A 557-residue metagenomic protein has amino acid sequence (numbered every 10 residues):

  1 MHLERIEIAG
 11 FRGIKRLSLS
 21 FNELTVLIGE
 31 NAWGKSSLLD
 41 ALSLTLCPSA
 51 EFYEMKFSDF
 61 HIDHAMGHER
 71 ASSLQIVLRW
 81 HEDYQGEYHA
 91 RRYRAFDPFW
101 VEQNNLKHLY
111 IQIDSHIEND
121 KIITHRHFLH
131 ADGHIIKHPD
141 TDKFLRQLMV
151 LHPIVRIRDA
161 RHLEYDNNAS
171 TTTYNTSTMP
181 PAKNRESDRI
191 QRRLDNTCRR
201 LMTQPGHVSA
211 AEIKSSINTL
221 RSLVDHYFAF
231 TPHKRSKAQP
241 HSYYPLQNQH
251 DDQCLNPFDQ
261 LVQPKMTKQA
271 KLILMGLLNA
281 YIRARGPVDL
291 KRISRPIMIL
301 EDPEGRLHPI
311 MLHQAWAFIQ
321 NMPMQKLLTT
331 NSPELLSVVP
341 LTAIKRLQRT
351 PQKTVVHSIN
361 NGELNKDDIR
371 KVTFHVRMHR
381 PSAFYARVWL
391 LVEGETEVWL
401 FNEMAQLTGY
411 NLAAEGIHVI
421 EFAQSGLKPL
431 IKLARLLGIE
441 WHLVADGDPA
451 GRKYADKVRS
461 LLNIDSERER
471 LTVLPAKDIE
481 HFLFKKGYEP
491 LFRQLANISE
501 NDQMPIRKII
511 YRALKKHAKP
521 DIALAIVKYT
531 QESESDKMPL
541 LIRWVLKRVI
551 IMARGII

Functional and structural regions predicted by a protein language model:
M1-L27, A32-C47, D251-H379, D456 (+1 more regions): Switch/communication elements of ASCE P-loop NTPase nucleotide-binding domains
T25, W80-Y84, S115-N119: Beta-strand elements of well-folded, non-transmembrane domains
D40-N105: Conserved P-loop NTP-binding catalytic core
H89-R192: Electropositive, glycine-dotted interaction segments that contact anionic polymers or phosphate-rich ligands
L163, T172, T176-P296: Extended helical coiled-coil dimerization/tether regions that scaffold and oligomerize large DNA-maintenance assemblies
Q247-D251, F401, Q406, L495-I557: Charge-patterned, long linear interaction tracts outside catalytic cores
L336-S337, T342-A450: RecA-like P-loop NTPase motor core
K453-L524: Activity-critical C-terminal alpha-helical subdomain
